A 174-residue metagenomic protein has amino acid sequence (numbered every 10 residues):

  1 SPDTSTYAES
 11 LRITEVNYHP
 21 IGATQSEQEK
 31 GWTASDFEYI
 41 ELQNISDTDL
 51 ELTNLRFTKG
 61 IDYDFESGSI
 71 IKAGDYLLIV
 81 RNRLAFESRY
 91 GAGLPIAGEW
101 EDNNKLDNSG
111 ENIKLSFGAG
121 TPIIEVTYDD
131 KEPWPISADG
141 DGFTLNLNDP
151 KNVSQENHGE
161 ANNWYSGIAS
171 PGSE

Functional and structural regions predicted by a protein language model:
S1-E160, S166-P171: Activation on beta-sandwich/Ig-like modules and their edge loops
